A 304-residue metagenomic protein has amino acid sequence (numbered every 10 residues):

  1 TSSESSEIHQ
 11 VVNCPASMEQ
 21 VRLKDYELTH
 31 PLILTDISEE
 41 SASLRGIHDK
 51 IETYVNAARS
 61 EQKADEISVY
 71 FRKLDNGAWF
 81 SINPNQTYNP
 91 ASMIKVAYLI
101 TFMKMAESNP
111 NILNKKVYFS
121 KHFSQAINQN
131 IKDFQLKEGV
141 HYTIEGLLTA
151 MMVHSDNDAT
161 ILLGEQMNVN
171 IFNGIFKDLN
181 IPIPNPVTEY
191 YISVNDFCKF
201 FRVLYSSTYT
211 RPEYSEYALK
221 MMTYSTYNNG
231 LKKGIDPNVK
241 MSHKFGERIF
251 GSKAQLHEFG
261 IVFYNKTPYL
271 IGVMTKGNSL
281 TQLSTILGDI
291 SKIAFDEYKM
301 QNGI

Functional and structural regions predicted by a protein language model:
T1-I67, R72-L74, L136-G139, E145-A150 (+1 more regions): Penicillin-recognizing serine hydrolase domain
S68-Y70, S81, Y118: Short, conserved beta-strand segments within well-ordered enzyme catalytic domains that often line or immediately flank
D75, Q86, S155, T275: Short, histidine-centered active-site or binding-site loop motifs used for metal coordination, general acid-base
G77, Y88-F119, I271: Active-site SXXK
A78-P84: Amphipathic coiled-coil signal-relay and dimerization helices
N85-Y88, D133-Q135: Short glycine-enriched, charge-decorated loop/helix-capping segments at active-site entrances that position
M93-L99, V153, N157-T160, V194 (+1 more regions): Short alpha-helical patches at coil-to-helix transitions and adjacent helical residues in well-structured domains
S108-K137, H154: Short, glycine/proline-biased beta-turn/loop segments that scaffold the active-site neighborhood
